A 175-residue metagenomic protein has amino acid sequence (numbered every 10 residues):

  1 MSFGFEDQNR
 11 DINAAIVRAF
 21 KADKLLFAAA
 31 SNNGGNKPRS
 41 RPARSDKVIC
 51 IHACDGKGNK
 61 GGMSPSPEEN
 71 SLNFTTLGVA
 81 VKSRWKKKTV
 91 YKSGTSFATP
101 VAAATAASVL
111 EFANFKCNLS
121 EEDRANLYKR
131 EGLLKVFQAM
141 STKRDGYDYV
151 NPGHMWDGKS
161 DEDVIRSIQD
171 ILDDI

Functional and structural regions predicted by a protein language model:
M1-D11, C117-N118: Short acidic, glycine-rich surface-loop motifs adjacent to enzyme active sites
M1-S2, F27-S31, I51-H52: Active-site neighborhood of phospho(di)ester-bond hydrolases with catalytic His/Asp-centered motifs
F5-E6, R18-K21, E111, V136: Low-complexity, intrinsically disordered flanking regions
F5-Q8, S31-G35, D55-K57: Short beta->alpha connector loops
Q8-A29, K37, R41, K47: Catalytic-core regions built around general acid/base machinery
K24, P38-N114: Extracellular S/T/G-rich loop segment that most often corresponds to the catalytic His/Ser-adjacent loop
V79-M155: Hydrolase catalytic cores
D145-I175: C-terminal domain-closing interface element
